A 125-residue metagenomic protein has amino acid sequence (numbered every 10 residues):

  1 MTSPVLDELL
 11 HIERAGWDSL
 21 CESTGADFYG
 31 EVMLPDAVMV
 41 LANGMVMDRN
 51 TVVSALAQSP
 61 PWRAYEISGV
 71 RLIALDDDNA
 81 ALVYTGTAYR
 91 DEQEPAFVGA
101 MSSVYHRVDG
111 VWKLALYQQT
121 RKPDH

Functional and structural regions predicted by a protein language model:
M1-S23, D27-E31, D36-H125: A beta-strand edge to alpha-helix "cap/lid" segment located at domain peripheries
